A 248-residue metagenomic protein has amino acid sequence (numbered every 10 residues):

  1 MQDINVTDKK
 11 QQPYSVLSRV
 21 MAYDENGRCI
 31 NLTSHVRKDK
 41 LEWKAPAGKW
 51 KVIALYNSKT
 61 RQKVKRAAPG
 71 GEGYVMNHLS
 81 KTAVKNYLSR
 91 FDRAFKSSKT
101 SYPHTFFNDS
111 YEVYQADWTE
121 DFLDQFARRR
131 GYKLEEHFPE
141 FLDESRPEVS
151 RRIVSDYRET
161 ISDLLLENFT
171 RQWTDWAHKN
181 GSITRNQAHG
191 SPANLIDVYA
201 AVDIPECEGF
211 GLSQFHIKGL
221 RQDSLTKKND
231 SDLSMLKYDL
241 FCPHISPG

Functional and structural regions predicted by a protein language model:
M1-S155, L165-E167: Mature extracytoplasmic enzyme cores
G73-N77, E159-D163, L212, H244-P247: Hydrophobic alpha-helical scaffolding
V84, T170, F215: Aromatic/hydrophobic pocket-lining residues that form the small-molecule binding cavity in soluble enzyme cores
L88-D92, T170, T174, G219-D223: Generic structural signal for well-ordered alpha-helices, preferentially at hydrophobic/aromatic core positions
F106-Y111, F122, L134, F138 (+6 more regions): Long, contiguous hydrophobic alpha-helical segments, chiefly transmembrane helices and signal peptides
F107, N180-G248: Hydrophobic targeting/anchoring helices
S145, R152, D156, T160 (+3 more regions): Active-site-adjacent structural elements in folded domains
